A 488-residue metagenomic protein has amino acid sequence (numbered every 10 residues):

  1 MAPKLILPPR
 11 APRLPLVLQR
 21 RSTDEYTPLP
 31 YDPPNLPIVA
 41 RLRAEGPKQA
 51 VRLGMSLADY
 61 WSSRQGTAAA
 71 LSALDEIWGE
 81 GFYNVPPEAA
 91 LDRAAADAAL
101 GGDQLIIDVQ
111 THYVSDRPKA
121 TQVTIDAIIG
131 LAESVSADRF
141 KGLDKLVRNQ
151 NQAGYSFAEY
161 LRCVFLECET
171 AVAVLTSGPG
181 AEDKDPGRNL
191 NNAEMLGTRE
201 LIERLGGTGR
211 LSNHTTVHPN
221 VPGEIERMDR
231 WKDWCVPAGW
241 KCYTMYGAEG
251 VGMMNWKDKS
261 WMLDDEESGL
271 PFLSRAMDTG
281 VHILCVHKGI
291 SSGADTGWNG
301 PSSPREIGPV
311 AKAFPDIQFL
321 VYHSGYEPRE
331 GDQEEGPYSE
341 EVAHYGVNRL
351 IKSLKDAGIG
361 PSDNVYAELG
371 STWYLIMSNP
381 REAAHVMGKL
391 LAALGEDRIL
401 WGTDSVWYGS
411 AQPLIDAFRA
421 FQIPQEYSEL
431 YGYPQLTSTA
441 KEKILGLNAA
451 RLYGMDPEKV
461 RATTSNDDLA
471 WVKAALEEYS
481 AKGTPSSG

Functional and structural regions predicted by a protein language model:
M1-M55: N-terminal secretory signal peptides
P3, P47-A58, L74-T111: C-terminal segment of N-terminal export signals and the immediately downstream linker at the start of the mature
P30-P37, S115-G154, V251, K257-K259 (+3 more regions): Active-site gating loops and adjacent loop-to-helix segments of metal-dependent hydrolytic enzymes
A44-K48, G54-D75, D92-D97, I129 (+4 more regions): Mid-to-C-terminal alpha-helical segments outside catalytic/metal-binding sites
I106-H112, I129-A153, R162-P186, R210-T216 (+2 more regions): Divalent metal-dependent hydrolysis catalytic cores, especially in the metallo-beta-lactamase
I107-T111, A173-L175, L211-T215, W240-C242 (+4 more regions): Hydrophobic faces of well-ordered beta-strands that scaffold small-molecule active sites in alpha/beta enzyme cores
V172, S177-S302: Active-site gating/metal-coordination segments in enzymes
E249, M254-W401, E426-Q435, K473 (+1 more regions): Catalytic pocket-lining loop regions of alpha/beta-barrel enzymes, especially the amidohydrolase/enolase/GH5 lineages
